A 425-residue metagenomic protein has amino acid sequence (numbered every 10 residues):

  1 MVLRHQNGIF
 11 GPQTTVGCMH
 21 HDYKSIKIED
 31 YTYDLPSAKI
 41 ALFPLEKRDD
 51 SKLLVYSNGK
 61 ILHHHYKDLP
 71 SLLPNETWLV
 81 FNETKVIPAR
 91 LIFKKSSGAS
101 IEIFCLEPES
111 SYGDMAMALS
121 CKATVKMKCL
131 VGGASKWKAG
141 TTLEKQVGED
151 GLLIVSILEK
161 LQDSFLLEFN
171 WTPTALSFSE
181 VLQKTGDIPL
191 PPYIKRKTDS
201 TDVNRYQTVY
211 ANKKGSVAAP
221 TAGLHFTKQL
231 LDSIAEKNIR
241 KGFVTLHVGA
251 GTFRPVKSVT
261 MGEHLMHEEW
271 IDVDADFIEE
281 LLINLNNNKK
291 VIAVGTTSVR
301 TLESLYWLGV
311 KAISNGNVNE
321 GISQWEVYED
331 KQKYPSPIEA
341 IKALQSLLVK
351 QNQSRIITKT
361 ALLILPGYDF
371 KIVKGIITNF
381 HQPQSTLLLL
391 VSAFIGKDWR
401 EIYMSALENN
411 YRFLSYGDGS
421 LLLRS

Functional and structural regions predicted by a protein language model:
M1-M19: N-terminal amphipathic/basic-hydrophobic helices that include classical n-h-c signal peptides and signal-anchor
T15, M19-S425: Surface-exposed, charge/polar-rich loops and edge strands
